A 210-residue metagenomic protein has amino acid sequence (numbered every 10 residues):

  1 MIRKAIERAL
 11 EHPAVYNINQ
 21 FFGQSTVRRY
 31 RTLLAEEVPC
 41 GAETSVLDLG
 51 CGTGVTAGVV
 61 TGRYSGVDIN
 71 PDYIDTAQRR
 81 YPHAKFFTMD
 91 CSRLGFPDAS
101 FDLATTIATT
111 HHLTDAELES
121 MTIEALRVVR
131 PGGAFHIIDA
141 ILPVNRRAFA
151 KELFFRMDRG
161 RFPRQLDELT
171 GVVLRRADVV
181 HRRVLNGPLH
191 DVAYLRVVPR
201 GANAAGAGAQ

Functional and structural regions predicted by a protein language model:
R3-R28: Class I SAM-dependent methyltransferase Rossmann-like catalytic core, especially the SAM/SAH-binding loop
Q24-A42: Conserved alpha-helix/loop element of class I SAM-dependent methyltransferases that forms part of the SAM/SAH-binding
L47, G52-R93: Class I SAM-dependent methyltransferase SAM/SAH-binding core
T105: A conserved beta-strand element that flanks and buttresses the S-adenosyl-L-methionine
A108-H112: Short catalytic micro-motifs in class I SAM-dependent methyltransferases
E119-P131: A short glycine-rich, Lys/Arg-flanked "PGG" loop and its adjoining helix->strand segment in the class I
I138-R176, V180-D191: C-terminal alpha-helical "lid/dimerization" subdomain adjacent to the S-adenosyl-L-methionine
R183-Q210: Core SAM-dependent methyltransferase catalytic element
